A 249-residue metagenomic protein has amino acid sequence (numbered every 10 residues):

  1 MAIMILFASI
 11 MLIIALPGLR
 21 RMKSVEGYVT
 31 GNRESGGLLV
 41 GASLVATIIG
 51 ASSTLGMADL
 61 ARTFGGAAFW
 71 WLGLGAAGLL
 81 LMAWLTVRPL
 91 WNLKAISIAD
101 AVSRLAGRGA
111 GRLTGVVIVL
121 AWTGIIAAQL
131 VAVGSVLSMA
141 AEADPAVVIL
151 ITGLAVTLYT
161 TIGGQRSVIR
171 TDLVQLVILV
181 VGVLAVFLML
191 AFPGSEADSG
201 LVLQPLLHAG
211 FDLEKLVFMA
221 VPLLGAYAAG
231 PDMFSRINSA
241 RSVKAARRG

Functional and structural regions predicted by a protein language model:
M1-T54, T160-R166, L176, G182-A185: Membrane-interface "cap" regions at the ends of multi-pass membrane proteins
L6, L74, I151-T152, R170-V174 (+1 more regions): Hydrophobic core positions of alpha-helical segments in small-molecule transporters and transporter systems
S9-V25, L85-A99, L158, A220-A245: Juxtamembrane interface elements at the cytosolic ends of transmembrane helices in multi-pass membrane proteins
M11, F69-T161, P222-L223: Helix-loop-helix module between adjacent transmembrane segments
I14-R21, T123-L130, A140-V147, I151 (+3 more regions): Hydrophobic alpha-helical segments and their helix-loop junctions in multi-pass secondary transporters
T30-R33, L39, G56-A68, S103 (+1 more regions): Loop-to-helix junctions at membrane interfaces in multi-pass transport proteins
E34, L105, E142, T161-I162 (+2 more regions): Helix-loop interface residues and adjacent transmembrane-helix termini in multi-pass membrane transporters, primarily
I49-G56, T123-V131, A228-D232, R241: Short helix-kink/termination motifs in transmembrane helices of multi-pass secondary transporters
